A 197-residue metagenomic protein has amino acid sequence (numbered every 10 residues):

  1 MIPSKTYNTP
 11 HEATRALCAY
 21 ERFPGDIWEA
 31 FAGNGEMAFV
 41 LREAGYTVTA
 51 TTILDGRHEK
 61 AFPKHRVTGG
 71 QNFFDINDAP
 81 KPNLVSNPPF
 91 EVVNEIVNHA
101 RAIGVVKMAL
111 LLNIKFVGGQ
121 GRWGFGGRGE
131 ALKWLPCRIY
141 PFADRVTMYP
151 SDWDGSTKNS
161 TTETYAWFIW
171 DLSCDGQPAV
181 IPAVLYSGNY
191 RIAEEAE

Functional and structural regions predicted by a protein language model:
M1-E197: Class I S-adenosyl-L-methionine-dependent methyltransferase catalytic core
